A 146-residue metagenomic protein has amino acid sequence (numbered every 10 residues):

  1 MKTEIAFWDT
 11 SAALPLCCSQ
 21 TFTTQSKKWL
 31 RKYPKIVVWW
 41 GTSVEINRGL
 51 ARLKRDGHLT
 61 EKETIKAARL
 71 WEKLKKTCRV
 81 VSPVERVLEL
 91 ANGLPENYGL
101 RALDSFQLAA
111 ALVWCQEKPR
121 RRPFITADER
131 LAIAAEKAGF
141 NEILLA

Functional and structural regions predicted by a protein language model:
M1-I5, A109, V113-A146: Acidic, PIN/NYN-like endoribonuclease modules and their adjacent C-terminal/linker elements
M1-S43, L53-K66, F140: Short, well-structured N-terminal submotif of metal-dependent ribonuclease cores
W8, V38, S82, A102-S105 (+1 more regions): Short beta-strand scaffold positions
P15, T24, E89, A132-I133: Alpha-helical elements of the RecA-like P-loop NTPase motor core of helicases
T42-S43, K73-Y98, S105-A110: Acidic catalytic patch
R52-V84: Helix-adjacent hinge/juxtasegments
